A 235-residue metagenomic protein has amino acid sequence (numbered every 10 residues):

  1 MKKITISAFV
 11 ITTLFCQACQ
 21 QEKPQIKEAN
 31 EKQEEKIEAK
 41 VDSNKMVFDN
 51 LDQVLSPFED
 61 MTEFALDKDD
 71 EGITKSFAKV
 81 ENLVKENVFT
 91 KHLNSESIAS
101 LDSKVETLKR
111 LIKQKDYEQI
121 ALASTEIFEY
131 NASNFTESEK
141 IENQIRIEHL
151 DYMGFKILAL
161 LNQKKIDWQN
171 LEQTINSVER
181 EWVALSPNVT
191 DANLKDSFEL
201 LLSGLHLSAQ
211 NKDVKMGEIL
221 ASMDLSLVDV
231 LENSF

Functional and structural regions predicted by a protein language model:
K2-F9: Sec-dependent signal peptide recognition, specifically the positively charged N-region followed immediately by
F15-A18: C-terminal motif of bacterial Sec signal peptides marking the signal peptidase cleavage site
Q20-E22: Bacterial signal peptide processing site
Q25-S76, H92, E96, N143-Q144: Immediate post-signal-peptide N-terminus of mature secreted/exported proteins
F58, K113-E199, A221-F235: Extended amphipathic alpha-helical interaction segments
M61, A65-K75, I112-Q119, Q163-Q169 (+1 more regions): Short helix-adjacent coil turns
K75-K140: Intrinsically disordered, glycine/charged-rich N-terminal periplasmic/extracytoplasmic linker segments that lie
K91-V105, E148, V189-S203: Short, well-ordered alpha-helical segments that carry or flank key catalytic/ligand-binding motifs at enzyme/regulatory
